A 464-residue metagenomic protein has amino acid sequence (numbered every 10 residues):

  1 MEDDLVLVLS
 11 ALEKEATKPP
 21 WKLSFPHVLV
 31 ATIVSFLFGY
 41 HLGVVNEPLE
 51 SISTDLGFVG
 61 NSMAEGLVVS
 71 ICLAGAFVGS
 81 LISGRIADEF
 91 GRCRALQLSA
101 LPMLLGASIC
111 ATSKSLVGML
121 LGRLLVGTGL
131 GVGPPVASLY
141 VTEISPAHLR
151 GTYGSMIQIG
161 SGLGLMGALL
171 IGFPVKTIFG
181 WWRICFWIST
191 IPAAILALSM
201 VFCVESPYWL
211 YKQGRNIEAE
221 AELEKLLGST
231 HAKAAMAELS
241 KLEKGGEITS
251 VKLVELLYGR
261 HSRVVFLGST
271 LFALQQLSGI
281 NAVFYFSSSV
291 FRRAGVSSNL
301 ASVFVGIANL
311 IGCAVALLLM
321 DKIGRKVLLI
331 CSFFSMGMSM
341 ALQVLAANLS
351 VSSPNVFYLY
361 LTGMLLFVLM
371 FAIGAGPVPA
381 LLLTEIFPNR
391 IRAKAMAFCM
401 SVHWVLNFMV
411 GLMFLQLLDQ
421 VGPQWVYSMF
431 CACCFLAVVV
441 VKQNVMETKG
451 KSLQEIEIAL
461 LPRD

Functional and structural regions predicted by a protein language model:
M1-E224, G245-D464: Alpha-helical transmembrane bundle of multi-pass membrane proteins
S229-A234, A459-R463: Short arginine-rich
A232-K244: Short, well-structured alpha-helical segments
